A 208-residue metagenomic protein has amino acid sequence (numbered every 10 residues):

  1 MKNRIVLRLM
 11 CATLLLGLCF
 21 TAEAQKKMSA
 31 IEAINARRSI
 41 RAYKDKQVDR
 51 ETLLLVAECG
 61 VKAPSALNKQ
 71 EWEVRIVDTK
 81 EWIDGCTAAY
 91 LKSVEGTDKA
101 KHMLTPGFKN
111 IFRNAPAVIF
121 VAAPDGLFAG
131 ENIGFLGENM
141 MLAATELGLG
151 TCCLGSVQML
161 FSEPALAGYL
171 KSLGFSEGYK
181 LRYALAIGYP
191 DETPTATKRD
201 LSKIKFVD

Functional and structural regions predicted by a protein language model:
M1-M10: Bacterial N-terminal signal peptides that target proteins for export
M10-L18: Bacterial N-terminal signal peptides
F20-D208: Acidic, surface-exposed loops and disordered segments
